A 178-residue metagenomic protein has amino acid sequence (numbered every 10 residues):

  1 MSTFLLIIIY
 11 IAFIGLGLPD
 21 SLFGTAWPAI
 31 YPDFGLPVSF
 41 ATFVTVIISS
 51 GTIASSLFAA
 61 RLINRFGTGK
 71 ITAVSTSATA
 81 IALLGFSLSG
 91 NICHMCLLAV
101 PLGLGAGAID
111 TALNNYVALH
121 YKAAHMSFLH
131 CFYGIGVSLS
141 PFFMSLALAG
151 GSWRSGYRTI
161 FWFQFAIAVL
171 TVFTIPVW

Functional and structural regions predicted by a protein language model:
F4-I30: Extracytoplasmic
I8-I9, N91-A99: Short hydrophobic/alpha-helical segments at membrane-entry points of transmembrane helices in Major Facilitator
S21, I48-L57, S138: Residue-level signature of mid-helix packing/kink "hotspots" within the transmembrane helices of 12-pass Major
W27, A59, G136-G156: Small-residue (Gly/Pro/Ala) motifs that create kinks and tight helix-helix packing interfaces
A54-C93: Conserved MFS/SLC helix-loop-helix module at the cytosolic interface between two early adjacent transmembrane helices
A82-F86, L102, T171: MFS-fold secondary transporters
L98-F132: Cytoplasmic helix-loop-helix junction between adjacent transmembrane helices in 12-TM secondary transporters
S155-P176: Symmetry-related core transmembrane helices of the 12-TM Major Facilitator Superfamily/SLC fold
